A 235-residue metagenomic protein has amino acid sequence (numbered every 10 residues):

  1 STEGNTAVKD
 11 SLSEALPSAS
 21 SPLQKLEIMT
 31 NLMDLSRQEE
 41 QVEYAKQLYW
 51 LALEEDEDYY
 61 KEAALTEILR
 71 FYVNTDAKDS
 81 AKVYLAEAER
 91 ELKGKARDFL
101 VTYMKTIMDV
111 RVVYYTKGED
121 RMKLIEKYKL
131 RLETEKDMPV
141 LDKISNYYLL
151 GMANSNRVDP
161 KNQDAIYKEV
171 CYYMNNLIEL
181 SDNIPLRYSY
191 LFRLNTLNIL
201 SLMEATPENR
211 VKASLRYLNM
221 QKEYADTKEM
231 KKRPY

Functional and structural regions predicted by a protein language model:
S1-Y235: A "functional boundary" signal
